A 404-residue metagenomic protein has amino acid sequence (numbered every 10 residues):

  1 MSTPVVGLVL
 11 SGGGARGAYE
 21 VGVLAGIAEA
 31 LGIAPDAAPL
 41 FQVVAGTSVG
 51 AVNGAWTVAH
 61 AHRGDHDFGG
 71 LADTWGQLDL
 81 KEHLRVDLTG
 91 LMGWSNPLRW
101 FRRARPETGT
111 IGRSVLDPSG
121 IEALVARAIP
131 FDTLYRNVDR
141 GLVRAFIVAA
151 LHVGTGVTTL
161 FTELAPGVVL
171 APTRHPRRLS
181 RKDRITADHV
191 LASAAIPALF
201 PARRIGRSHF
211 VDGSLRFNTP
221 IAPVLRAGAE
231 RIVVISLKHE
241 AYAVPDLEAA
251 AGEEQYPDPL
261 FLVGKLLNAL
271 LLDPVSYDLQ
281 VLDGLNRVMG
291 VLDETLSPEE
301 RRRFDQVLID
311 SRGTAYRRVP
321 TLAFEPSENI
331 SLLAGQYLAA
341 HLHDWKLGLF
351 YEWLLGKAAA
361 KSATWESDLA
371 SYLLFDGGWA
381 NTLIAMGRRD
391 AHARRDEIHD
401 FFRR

Functional and structural regions predicted by a protein language model:
S2-G7, G14-V115, S119, V125 (+7 more regions): Patatin-like phospholipase
S2-T3, A34-L40, N137-R144, T314-R318: Short helix-terminating capping/connector loops at secondary-structure junctions
G7-L10, Q42-S48, A145-L151, T321-E325: Extended hydrophobic secondary-structure segments that form protein cores and membrane-embedded regions
A34, L134-N137, G284, R394-R404: Surface-exposed helix-capping loop/turn segments at secondary-structure junctions
G112, V125, G290-R404: C-terminal helical/tail subdomains of lipid-metabolizing enzymes
G112-A150, V157-T159: Active-site periphery "cap/insert" segments of enzyme catalytic domains
R140-E230, V234-A269, L355-L374: Active-site gating loop/helix substructures
D246-T295, L347: Acidic, Ser/Thr-rich peripheral helices and adjacent loops at domain boundaries
